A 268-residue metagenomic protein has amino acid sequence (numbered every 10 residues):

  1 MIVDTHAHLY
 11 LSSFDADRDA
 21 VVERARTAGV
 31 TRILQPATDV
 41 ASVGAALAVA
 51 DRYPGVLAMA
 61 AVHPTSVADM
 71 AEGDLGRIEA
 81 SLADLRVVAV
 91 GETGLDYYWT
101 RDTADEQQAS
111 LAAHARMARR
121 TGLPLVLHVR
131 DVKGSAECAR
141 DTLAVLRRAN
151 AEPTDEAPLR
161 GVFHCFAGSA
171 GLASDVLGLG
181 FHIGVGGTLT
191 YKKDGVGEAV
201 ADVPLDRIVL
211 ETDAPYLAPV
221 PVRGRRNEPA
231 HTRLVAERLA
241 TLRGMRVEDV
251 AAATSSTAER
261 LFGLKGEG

Functional and structural regions predicted by a protein language model:
M1-G268: Mid-domain alpha/beta scaffold segments of enzyme catalytic cores
